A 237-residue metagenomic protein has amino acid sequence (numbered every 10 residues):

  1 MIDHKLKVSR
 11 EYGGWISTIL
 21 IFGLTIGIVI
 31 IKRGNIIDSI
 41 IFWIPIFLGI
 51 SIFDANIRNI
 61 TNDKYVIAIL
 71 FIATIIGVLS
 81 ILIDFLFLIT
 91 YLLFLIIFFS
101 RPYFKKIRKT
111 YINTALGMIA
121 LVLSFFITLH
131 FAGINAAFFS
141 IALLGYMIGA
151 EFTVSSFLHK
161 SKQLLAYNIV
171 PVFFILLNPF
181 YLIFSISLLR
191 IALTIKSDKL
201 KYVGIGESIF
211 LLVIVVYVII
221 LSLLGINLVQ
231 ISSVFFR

Functional and structural regions predicted by a protein language model:
M1-W43: N-terminal signal-anchor module of multipass membrane proteins
I2-K5, G49-T61, I96-T110, I148-Q163 (+1 more regions): C-terminal ends of transmembrane helices
K5-Y12, S161-R237: C-terminal transmembrane helix-loop-helix hairpin of multi-pass membrane proteins
I19-G23, I67-G77, A115-L129, L165-L176 (+1 more regions): Small-residue-rich segments of transmembrane alpha-helices in multi-pass membrane proteins, especially helix faces
G23-I41, I75-I89, L123-I141, F174-F180 (+1 more regions): Helix-coil boundary and interhelical linker segments in multi-pass alpha-helical membrane proteins
N35-A73: Glycine/small-residue-rich interface belts in oligomeric ring/scaffold proteins and their assembly partners
I57-Y65, L79-F85, T110-Y111: Helix-loop junctions on the outward
I89-L165: Membrane-proximal helix-loop-helix units in multi-pass membrane proteins
